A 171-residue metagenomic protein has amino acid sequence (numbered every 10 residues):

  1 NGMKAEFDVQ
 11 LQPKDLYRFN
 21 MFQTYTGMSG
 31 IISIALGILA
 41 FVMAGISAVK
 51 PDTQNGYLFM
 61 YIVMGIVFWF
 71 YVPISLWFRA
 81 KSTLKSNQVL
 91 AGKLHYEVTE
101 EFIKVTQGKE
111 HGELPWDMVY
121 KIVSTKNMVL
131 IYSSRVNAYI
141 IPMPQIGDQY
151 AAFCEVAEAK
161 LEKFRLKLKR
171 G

Functional and structural regions predicted by a protein language model:
G2-A40: N-terminal membrane-targeting/pre-transmembrane regions
Q12, I103-K104, G112-V129: Phosphoinositide-dependent membrane-docking surfaces
Y25-Q88: Alpha-helical transmembrane spans
V72-E113: Conserved beta-hairpin
V98, V123-S124, S133: Generic beta-strand structural signal
E110-E113, Y120-I122, V136-Y139, G147: Short, surface-exposed beta-strand-loop junctions and turns on beta-sheet-rich folds
M128-G171: A membrane-cytosol interface segment of integral membrane proteins
